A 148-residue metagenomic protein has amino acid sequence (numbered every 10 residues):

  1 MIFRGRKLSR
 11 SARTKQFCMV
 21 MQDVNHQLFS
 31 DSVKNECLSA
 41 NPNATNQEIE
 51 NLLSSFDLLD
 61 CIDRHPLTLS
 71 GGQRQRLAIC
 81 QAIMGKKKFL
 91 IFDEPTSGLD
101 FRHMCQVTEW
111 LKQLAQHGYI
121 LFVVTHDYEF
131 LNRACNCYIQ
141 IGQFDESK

Functional and structural regions predicted by a protein language model:
N46-C61: Conserved ABC ATPase "signature" region
H65-L69, Q73: Conserved ABC ATPase signature
I79: Hydrophobic anchor residue at the start of the ABC signature
L90-D93: Catalytic Walker B motif of ABC-type/P-loop ATPase nucleotide-binding domains
T96-S97: Short loop immediately C-terminal to the Walker-B catalytic DE motif in ABC-type ATPase nucleotide-binding domains
D100: ABC-family nucleotide-binding domains
T125-H126: H-loop/switch region of ABC-family ATPase nucleotide-binding domains
